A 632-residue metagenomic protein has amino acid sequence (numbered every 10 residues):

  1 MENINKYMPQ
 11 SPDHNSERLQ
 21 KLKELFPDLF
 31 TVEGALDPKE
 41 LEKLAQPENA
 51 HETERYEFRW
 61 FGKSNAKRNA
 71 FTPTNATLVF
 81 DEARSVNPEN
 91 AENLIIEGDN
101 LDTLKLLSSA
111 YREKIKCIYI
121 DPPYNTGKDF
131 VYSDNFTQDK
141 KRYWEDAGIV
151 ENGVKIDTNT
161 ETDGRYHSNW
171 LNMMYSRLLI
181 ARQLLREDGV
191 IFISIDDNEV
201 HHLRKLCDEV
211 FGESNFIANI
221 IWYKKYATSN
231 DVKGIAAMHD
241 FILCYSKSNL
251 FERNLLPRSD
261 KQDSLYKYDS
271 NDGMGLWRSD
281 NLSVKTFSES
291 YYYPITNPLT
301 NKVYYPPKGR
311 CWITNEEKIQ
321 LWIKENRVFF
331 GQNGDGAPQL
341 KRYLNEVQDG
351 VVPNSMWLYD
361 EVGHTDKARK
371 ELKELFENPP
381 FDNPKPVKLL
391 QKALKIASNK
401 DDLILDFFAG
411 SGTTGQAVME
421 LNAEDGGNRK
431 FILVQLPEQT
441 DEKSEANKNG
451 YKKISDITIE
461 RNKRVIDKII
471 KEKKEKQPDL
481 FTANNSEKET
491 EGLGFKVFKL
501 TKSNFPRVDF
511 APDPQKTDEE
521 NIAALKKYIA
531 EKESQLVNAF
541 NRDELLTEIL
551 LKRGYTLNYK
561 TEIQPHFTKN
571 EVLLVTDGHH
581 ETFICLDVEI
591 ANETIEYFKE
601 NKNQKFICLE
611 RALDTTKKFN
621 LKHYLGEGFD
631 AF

Functional and structural regions predicted by a protein language model:
M1-N75, A83-N87, E92-N93, S108-K116 (+10 more regions): Accessory, often C-terminal, charged low-complexity segments
I96-G98, D382-L389: N-terminal pre-P-loop "Q-motif" helix
I120-P122, F407: Conserved beta-strand/loop positions that form the S-adenosyl-L-methionine
S133-R165: Aromatic- and acidic-residue-enriched carbohydrate-binding clefts of CAZyme catalytic domains
T137-V150, Q348-K385: Active-site-adjacent "gating/activation" loops or surface patches in catalytic cores
D401-G410: Conserved class I S-adenosyl-L-methionine
T413-G426: Conserved SAM-binding loop of SAM-dependent methyltransferases across substrates and taxa, primarily the Class I
